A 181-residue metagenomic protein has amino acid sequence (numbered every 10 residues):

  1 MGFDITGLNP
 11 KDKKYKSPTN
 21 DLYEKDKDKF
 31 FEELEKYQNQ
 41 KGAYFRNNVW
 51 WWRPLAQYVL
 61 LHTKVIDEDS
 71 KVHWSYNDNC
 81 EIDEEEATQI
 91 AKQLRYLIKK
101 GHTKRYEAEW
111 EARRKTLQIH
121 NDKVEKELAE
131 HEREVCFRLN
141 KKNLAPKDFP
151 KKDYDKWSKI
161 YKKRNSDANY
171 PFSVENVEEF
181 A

Functional and structural regions predicted by a protein language model:
M1-F180: Acidic (Asp/Glu-rich) sequence patches and key acidic residues that form negatively charged surfaces used
